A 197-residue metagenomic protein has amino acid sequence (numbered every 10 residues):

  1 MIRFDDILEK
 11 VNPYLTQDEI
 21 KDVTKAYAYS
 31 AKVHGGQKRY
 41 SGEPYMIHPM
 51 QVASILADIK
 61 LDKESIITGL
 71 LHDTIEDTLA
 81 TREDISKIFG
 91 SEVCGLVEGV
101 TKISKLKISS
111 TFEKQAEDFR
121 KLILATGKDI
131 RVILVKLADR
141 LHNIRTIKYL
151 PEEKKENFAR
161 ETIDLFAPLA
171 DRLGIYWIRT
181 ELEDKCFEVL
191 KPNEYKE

Functional and structural regions predicted by a protein language model:
M1-E197: Active-site helical microenvironments for divalent-metal-assisted chemistry
